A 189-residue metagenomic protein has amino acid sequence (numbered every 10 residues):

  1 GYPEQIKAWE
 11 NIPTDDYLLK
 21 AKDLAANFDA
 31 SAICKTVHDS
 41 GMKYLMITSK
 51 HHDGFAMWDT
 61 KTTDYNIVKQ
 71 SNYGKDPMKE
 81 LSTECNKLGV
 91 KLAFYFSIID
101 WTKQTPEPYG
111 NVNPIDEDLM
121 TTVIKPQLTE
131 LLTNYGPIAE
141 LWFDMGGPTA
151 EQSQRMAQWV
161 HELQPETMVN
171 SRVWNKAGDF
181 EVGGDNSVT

Functional and structural regions predicted by a protein language model:
G1-T189: Mature catalytic domains of secreted/periplasmic carbohydrate-active enzymes
